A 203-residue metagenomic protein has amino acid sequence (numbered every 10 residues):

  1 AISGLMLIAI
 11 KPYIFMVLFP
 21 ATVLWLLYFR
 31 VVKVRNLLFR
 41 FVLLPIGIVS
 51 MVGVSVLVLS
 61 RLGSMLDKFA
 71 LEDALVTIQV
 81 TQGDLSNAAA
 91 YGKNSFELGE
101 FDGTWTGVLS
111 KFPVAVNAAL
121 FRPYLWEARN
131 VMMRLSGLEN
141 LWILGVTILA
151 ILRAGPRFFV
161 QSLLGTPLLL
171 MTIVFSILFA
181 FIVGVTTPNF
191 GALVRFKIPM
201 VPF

Functional and structural regions predicted by a protein language model:
I2-L18, T22-W25: Membrane-interface alpha helices of multi-pass inner-membrane proteins
M16, G191-F203: Hydrophobic/aromatic-rich transmembrane helices and adjacent perimembrane loops
V31-S50: Membrane-interfacial entry segments at the cytosolic side of transmembrane helices
V34-L37, R129, L149-V174: Membrane-interface helix-loop-helix junctions at transmembrane boundaries of multi-pass membrane enzymes, predominantly
S50-D102: Aromatic-rich transmembrane-lumenal/periplasmic boundary elements in polytopic membrane proteins
G83-L135: Membrane-lumen/periplasm interface segments of multi-pass, membrane-embedded glycan/lipid transferases
A115, A119-L125, S136-S162: Hydrophobic, aromatic-rich transmembrane alpha-helices and their immediate juxtamembrane boundary segments
S176-A192: Transmembrane-helix signature of polytopic, lipid-linked glycan biosynthesis machinery
